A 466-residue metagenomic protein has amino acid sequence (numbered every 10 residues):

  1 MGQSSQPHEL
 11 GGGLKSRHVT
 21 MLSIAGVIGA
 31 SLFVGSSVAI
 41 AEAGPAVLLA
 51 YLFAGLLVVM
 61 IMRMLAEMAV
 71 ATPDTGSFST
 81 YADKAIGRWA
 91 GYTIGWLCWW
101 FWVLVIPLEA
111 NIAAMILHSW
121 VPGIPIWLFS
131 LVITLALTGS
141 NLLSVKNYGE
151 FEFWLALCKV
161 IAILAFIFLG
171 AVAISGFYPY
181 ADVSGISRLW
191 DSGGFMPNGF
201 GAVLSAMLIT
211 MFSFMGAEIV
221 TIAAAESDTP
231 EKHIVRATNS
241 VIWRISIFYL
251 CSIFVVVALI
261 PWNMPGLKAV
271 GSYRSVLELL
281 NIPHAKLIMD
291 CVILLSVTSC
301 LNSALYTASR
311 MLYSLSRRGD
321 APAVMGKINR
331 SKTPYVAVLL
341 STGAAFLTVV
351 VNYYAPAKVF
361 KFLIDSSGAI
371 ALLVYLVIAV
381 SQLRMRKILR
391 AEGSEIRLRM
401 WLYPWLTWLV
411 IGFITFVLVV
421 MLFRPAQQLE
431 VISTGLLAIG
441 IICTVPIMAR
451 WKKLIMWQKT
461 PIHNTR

Functional and structural regions predicted by a protein language model:
M1-G35, I40-A46, V58-R63, T75 (+4 more regions): Membrane-interface "cap" regions at the ends of multi-pass membrane proteins
M1-P7, S79-D83, W89, A110-S130 (+5 more regions): Helix-loop-helix connectors at the membrane interface of multi-pass transporters/channels
S5-L10, V47-L48, V121-P125, L157-D290: Helix-loop-helix junctions that connect adjacent transmembrane segments in multi-pass membrane transporters
G11, I24, V34-I133, G139 (+3 more regions): Extracellular loop-to-transmembrane helix junctions
D74, L97-N111, F214-S227, Y249 (+4 more regions): Membrane-helix boundary/coupling elements in multi-pass transport proteins
T80-Y81, G87, S119, W190-G193 (+2 more regions): TM-loop-TM module centered on a large, flexible mid-protein loop between adjacent transmembrane helices in multi-pass
W127-S184, M215, T238-W243, I364-V377 (+2 more regions): Membrane-interface loop-to-helix entry segments
W154, V324-K332, L372-L429, Q458-R466: C-terminal membrane-solvent junction of multi-pass transporters and transport-like membrane proteins
